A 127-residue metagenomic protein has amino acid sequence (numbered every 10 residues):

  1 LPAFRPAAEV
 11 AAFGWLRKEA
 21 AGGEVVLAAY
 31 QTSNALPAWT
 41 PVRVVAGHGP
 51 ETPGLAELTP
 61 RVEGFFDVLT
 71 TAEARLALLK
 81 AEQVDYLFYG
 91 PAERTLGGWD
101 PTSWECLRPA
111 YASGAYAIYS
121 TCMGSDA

Functional and structural regions predicted by a protein language model:
L1-A127: Extracytoplasmic
